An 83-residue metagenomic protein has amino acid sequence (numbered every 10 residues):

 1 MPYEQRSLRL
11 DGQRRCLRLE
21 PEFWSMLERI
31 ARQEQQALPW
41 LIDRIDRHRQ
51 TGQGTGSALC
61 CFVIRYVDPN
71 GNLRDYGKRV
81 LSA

Functional and structural regions predicted by a protein language model:
Q5, R9-V63: Amphipathic, hydrophobic secondary-structure cores in small proteins
G54-V80: C-terminal structural segments of small proteins and small subunits
